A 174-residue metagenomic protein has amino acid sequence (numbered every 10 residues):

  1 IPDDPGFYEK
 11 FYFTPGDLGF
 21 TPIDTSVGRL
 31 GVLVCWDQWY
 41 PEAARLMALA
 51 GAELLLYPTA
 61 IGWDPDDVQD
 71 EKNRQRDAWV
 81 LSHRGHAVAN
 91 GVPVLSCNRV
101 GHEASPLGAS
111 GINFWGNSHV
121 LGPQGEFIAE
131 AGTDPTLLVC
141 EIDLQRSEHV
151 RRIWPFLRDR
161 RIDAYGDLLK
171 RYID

Functional and structural regions predicted by a protein language model:
I1-D3, P15-D17, Q69-D77: Generic low-polarity alpha-helical segments
I1-T14, P135-I153: A short, polar/charged loop-to-alpha-helix boundary motif
P5, P15, V27-L30, W115 (+2 more regions): Short glycine-rich loop/turn motifs that provide flexible caps or phosphate-binding loops at active sites
Y8-Y12, G31-C35, D70-R74: Short, flexible loop segments at the rims of nucleotide/cofactor-binding pockets, characterized by
P15-A50, T59, E148-D174: Cysteine/selenocysteine-centered motifs that mediate thiol-based redox chemistry or coordinate metal-sulfur cofactors
I23-S26, P123, I142: Active-site beta-strand termini and strand-to-loop segments that position acidic
Q38-L138: CN hydrolase (nitrilase-like) catalytic-core segments centered on the catalytic cysteine and neighboring Lys/Glu
D77, L81, Q145-E148, D163: Generic alpha-helical secondary structure signal
